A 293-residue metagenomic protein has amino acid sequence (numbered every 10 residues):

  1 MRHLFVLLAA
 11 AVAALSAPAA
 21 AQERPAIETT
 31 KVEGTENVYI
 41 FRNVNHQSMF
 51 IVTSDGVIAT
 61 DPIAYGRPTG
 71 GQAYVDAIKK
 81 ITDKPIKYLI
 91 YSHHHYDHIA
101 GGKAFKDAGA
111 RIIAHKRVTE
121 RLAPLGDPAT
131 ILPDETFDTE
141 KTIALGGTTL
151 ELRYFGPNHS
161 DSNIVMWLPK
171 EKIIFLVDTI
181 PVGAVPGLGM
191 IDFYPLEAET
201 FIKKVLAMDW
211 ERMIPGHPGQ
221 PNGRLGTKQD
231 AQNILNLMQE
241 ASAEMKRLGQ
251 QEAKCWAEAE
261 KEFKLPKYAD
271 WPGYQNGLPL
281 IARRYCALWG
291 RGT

Functional and structural regions predicted by a protein language model:
F5-S16: Bacterial N-terminal signal peptides
S16-E23: Boundary at the C-terminal end of the N-terminal hydrophobic targeting segment
T29, D76-A144: Active-site HxH/HxHxD metal-binding segment of metal-dependent hydrolases
T29-I78, I164-L168, K172-D178: Conserved beta-strand hairpin/beta-sheet module of binuclear metal-dependent hydrolase folds, prominently
E33-G34, I113, R117-S162, P169-E171 (+2 more regions): Metallo-beta-lactamase
T60-I63, K87-H95, I113-R117, F155 (+2 more regions): Active-site neighborhood of phospho(di)ester-bond hydrolases with catalytic His/Asp-centered motifs
L196-C255: Divalent-metal (often Zn2+) His-rich catalytic cores of metallo-beta-lactamase-fold enzymes
G249-T293: C-terminal regulatory/interaction regions
